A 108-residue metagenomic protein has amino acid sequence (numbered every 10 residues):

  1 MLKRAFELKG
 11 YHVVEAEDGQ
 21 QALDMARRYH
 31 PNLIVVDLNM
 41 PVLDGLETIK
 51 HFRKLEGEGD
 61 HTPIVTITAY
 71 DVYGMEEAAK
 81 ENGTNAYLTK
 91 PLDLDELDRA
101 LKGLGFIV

Functional and structural regions predicted by a protein language model:
K3-L8: Charged docking surfaces used in two-component/phosphorelay signaling
G10-E17, M25: Short hydrophobic/Thr-rich beta-strand motif most characteristic of the beta2 strand and flanking loop of CheY-like
E17-Q21, D44-H51: Acidic catalytic/metal-coordinating carboxylates
Y29-V35: Active-site beta3 strand of CheY-like receiver
M40: Receiver (REC) domain active-site loop signature in two-component systems and cognate sites in sensor histidine kinases
E47, D71-L88, R99: Alpha4 helix (beta4-alpha4-beta5 surface) of REC/receiver domains from two-component response regulators
L92-L101: C-terminal output helix
